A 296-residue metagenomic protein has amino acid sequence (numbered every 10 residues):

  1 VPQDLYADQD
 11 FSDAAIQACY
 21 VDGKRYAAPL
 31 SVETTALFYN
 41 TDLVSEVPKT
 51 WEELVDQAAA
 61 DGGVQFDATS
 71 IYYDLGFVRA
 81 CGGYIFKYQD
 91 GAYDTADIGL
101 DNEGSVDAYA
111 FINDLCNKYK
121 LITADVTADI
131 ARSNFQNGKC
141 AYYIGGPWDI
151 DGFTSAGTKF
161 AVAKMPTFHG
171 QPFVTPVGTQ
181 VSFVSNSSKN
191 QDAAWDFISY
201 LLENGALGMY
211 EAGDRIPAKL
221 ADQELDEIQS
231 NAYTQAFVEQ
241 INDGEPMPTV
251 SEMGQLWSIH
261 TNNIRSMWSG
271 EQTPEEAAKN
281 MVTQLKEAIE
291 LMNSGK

Functional and structural regions predicted by a protein language model:
V1-A36, E46-V55, A161-A163, E227-A232 (+1 more regions): Hinge/lid segment of periplasmic solute-binding proteins
D13-K49, A68-D94, P176-V184, L256-R265: Periplasmic solute-binding protein
K49-W51, I122-Q136: Short helix-initiation/N-cap motifs at beta->coil->alpha
D56-A59, C116, D129-Y143, N262 (+1 more regions): Short helices/loops that flank or line small-molecule/ion binding pockets
D94-D125: Glycine-centered hinge/linker elements that transmit conformational signals in sensory and ligand-binding systems
A141-G146, A161: Paired acidic/hydrophobic, glycine-rich loop segments that form the ligand-binding mouth/hinge of periplasmic-binding
D149-K159, F168-N262: C-terminal lobe and pocket-closing loops of periplasmic/extracytoplasmic Venus-flytrap solute-binding proteins
E239-K296: Conserved C-terminal helix/tail region of periplasmic/extracytoplasmic solute-binding proteins
